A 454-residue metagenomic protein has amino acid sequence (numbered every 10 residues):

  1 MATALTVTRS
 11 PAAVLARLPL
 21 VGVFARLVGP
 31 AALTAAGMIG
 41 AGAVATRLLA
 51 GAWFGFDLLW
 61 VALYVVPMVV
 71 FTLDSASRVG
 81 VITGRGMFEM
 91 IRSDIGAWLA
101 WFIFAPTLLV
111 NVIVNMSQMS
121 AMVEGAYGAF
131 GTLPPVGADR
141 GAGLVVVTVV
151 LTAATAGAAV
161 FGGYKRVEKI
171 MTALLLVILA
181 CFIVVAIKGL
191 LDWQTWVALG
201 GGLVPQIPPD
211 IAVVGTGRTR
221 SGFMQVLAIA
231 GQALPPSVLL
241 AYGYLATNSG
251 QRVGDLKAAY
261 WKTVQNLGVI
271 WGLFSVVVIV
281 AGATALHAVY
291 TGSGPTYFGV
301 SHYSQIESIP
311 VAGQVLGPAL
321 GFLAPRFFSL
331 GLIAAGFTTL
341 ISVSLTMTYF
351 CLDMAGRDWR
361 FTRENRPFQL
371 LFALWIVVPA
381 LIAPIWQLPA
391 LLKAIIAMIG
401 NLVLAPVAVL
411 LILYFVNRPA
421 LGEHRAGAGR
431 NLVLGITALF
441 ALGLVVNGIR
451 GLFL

Functional and structural regions predicted by a protein language model:
T6-V14, T46-G51, D74-L99, E124-P134 (+4 more regions): Flexible loop linkers connecting adjacent transmembrane helices in multi-pass alpha-helical membrane transporters
T34, V61-R92, I103-S117: Juxtamembrane transmembrane-helix boundary signature
A45-G51, R166-K169, G215, S237-L273 (+1 more regions): Hydrophobic, small-residue-rich membrane helices and short re-entrant helix-turn-helix hairpins that build
L49-D74, A97-L99, N401: Extracellular loop-to-transmembrane helix junctions
W60-S75, V184, L234, Y260-A288: Selective recognition of specific alpha-helical transmembrane segments in multi-pass small-molecule
A100-P135, G336-A355, P389-A390, L442: Hydrophobic transmembrane alpha-helices that form the core helical bundles of multi-pass secondary transporters
F104, G131-V160, L176-F182, R363-L381 (+1 more regions): Transmembrane alpha-helical segments of multi-pass small-molecule transport proteins
L176-V214, V226, Q232-G243, V409-A420 (+1 more regions): Hydrophobic alpha-helical segments and their helix-loop junctions in multi-pass secondary transporters
